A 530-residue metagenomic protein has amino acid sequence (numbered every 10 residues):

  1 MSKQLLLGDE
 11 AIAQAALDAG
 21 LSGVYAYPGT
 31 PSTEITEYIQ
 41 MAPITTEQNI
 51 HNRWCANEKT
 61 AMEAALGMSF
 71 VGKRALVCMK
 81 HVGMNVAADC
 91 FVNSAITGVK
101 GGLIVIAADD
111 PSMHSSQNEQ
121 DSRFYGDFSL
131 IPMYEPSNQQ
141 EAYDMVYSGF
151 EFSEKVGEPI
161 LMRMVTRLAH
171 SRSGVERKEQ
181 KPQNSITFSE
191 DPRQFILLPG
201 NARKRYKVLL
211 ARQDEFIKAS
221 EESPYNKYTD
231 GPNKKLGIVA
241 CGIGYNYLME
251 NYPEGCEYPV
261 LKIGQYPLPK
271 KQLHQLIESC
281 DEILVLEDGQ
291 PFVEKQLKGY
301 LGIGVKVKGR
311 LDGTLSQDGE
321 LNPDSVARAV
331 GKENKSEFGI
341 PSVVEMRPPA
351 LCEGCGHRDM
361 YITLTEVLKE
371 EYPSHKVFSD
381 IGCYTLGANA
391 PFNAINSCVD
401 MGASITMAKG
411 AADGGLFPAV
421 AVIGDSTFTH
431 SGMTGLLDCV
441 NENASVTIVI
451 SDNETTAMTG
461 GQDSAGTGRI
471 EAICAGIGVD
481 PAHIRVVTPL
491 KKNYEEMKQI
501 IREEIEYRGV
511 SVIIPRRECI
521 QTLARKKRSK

Functional and structural regions predicted by a protein language model:
M1-A13, L17-A19, P136-L351, G356-H357 (+2 more regions): Flexible, low-complexity linker and terminal segments
M1-Q139, R167, E257, F292 (+1 more regions): Thiamine diphosphate
Y25, L76, L236-V239, L284 (+3 more regions): Conserved beta-strand elements of the Class I
Q40-T45, M249-V260, A472-D480: Short helix-loop-beta junction
T46-C55, T97-A108, T187-Q194, N441-E454 (+1 more regions): A glycine-rich helix N-cap at a beta->alpha junction
C78-M79, I104-A108, L161-R167, V239-A240 (+4 more regions): Short beta-strand segments
A87, H114-S116, H170-S173, N246-E250 (+6 more regions): Short helix/loop capping segments that flank catalytic or ligand/cofactor-binding pockets
S115, L386-V512, I520-R528: Thiamine diphosphate
